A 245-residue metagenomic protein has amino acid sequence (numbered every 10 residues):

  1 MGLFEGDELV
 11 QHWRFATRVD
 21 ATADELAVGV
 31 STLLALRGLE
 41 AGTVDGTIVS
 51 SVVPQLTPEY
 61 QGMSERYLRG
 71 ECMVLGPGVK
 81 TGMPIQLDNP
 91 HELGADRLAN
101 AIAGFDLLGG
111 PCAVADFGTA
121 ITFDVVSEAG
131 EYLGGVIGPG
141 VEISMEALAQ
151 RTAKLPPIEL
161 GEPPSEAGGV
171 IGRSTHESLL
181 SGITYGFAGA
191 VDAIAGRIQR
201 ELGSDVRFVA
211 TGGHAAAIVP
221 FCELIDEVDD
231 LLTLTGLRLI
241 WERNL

Functional and structural regions predicted by a protein language model:
M1-A35, E131-K154, G169: Short glycine-rich, Thr/Ser-proximal phosphate-binding strand/loop in the N-terminal lobe of ATP-dependent enzymes
M1-V10, G104, G110-Y132, L148 (+1 more regions): Gly/Thr-rich phosphate-binding beta-strand-loop-beta motif of the actin/hexokinase/Hsp70
A21, A147-L245: ATP-binding/phosphotransfer module of carbohydrate and carboxylate kinases, centering on a glycine-rich
L26-A41, I194-E201, I240: A short, N-terminal amphipathic alpha-helix
R37-L93, A129-G135, G140-V141, R173-T184 (+3 more regions): Short beta-strand-loop/turn "lid" adjacent to the catalytic site in phosphate-handling enzymes
E40-A41, E92, F105-L108, V114-D116 (+4 more regions): Solvent-exposed alpha-helices and their adjacent loops that cap or buttress functional pockets in soluble metabolic
G82-C112, R238-L245: Conserved phosphate-binding catalytic cores of ATP/NTP-utilizing and phosphoryl-transfer enzymes
P111-A115, Y132-L133, S144, K154-P163: Short, structured loop/turn "capping" segments at alpha-beta junctions
